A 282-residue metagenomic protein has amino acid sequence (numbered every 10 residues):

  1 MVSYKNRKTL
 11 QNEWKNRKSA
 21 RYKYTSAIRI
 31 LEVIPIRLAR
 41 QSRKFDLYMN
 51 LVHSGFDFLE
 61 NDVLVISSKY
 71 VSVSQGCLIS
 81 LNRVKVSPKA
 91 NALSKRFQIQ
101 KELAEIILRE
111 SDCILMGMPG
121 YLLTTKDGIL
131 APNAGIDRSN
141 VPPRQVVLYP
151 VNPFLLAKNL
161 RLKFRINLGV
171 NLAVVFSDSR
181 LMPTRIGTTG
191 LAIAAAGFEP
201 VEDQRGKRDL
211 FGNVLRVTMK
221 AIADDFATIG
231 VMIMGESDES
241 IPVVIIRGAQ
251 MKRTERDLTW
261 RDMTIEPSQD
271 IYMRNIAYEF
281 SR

Functional and structural regions predicted by a protein language model:
V2-R282: N-terminal and secondary-structure boundary signal
